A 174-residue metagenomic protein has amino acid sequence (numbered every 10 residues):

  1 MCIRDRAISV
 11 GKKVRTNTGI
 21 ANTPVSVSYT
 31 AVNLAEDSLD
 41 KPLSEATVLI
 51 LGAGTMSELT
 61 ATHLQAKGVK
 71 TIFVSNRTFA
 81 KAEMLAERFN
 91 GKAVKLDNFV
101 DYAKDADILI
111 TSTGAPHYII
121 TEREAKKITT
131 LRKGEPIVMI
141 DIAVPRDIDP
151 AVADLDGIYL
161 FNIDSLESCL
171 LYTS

Functional and structural regions predicted by a protein language model:
M1-D5, Y172-T173: Conserved small/polar residues in nucleotide/adenosyl-binding loops
R4-L39: Glycine/serine-rich phosphate-binding loop and adjoining beta1-alpha1 elements at the start of nucleotide-handling
S28, A35-E36, E45-Q65: Glycine-rich adenosine-cofactor-binding loop
V32-N33, N90-K95, D141-I142: Short gly/ser/thr-rich secondary-structure transition/capping motifs
L59-T62, A66-K67, D107-G114: N-terminal loops that bind phosphate or other acidic moieties and the adjacent beta-alpha structural core
V69-F89: NAD(P)-binding Rossmann-fold cofactor-contacting core
V94, F99-E122, T130-I140: Rossmann-like NAD(P)-binding element
T129-S174: Adenosine-phosphate binding glycine-rich loop
